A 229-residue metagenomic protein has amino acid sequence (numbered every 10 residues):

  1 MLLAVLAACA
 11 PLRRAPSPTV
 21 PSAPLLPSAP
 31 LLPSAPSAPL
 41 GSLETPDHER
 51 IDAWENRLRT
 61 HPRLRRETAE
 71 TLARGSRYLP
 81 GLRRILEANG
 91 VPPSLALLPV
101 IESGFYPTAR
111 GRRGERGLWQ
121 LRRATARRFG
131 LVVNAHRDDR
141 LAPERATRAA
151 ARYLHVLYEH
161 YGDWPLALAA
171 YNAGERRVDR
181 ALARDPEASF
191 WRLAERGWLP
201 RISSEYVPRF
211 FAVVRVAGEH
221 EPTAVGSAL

Functional and structural regions predicted by a protein language model:
M1-A8: Bacterial N-terminal signal peptides
C9-G90, L95: An acidic, Gly/Ser/Thr/Pro-rich helix-cap/linker signature
V91-P107, A167-N172: Short, functionally critical alpha-helical segments immediately adjacent to catalytic or ligand/cofactor-binding
S103-G104, L118-L131, A173-R177, A212 (+1 more regions): Glycine-rich, acidic and aromatic/proline-enriched surface loops and short helix-turn segments that act as binding
R113-H136, P143, T147-L154, V207: Substrate-binding/active-site groove segments that recognize and process beta-1,4-linked N-acetyl-hexosamine
L154-R184: Catalytic and binding regions of secreted/periplasmic enzymes and modules that target cell-wall glycans
S203-P222: Catalytic cores of secreted or luminal carbohydrate-active enzymes
P222-L229: Low-complexity, Gly/Ser/Thr/Pro-rich intrinsically disordered linker/tail segments
